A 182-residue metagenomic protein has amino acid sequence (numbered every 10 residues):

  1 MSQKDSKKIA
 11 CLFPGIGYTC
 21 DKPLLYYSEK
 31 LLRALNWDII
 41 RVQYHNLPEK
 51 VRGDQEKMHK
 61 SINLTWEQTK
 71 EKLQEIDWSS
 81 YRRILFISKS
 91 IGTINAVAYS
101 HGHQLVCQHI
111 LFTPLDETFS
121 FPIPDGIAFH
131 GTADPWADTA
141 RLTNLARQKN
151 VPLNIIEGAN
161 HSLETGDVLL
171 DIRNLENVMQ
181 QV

Functional and structural regions predicted by a protein language model:
S2-S80: Serine-hydrolase catalytic machinery in alpha/beta-hydrolase-like enzymes
G15-I16, Y44, I110-F119, G131-A133: Active-site nucleophile loop of the alpha/beta-hydrolase fold
Y27, A98-Y99: Active-site signature of alpha/beta-hydrolase-fold catalytic machinery across serine- and Asp/Cys-nucleophile hydrolases
I84-V97: Gly/Ala-rich beta-loop-alpha elbow adjacent to hydrolase catalytic centers
H103-D116, P124-D125: A conserved short beta-strand
A128-H130, D134, L142: Short beta-strand/loop motif that positions the catalytic acidic residue of the alpha/beta-hydrolase fold
A159-R173: Catalytic histidine-centered segment of alpha/beta-hydrolase-like enzymes
